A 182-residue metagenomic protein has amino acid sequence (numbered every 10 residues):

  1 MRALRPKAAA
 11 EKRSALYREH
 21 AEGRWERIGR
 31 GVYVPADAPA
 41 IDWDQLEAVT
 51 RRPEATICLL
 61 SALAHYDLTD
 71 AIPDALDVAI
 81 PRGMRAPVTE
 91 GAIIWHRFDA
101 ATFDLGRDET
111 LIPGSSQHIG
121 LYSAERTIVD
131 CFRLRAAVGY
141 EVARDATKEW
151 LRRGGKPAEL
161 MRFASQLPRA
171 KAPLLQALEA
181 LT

Functional and structural regions predicted by a protein language model:
M1-E22, I28, V32-T182: Nucleic-acid-binding surface
